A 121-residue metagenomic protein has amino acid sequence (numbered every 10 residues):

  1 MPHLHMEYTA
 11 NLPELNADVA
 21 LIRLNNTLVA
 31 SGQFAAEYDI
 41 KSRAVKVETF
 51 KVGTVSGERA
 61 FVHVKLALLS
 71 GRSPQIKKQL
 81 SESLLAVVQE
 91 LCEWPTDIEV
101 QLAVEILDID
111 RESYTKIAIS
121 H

Functional and structural regions predicted by a protein language model:
M1-H121: A domain-level signal for the structural core that forms small-molecule/cofactor-binding pockets and catalytic centers
